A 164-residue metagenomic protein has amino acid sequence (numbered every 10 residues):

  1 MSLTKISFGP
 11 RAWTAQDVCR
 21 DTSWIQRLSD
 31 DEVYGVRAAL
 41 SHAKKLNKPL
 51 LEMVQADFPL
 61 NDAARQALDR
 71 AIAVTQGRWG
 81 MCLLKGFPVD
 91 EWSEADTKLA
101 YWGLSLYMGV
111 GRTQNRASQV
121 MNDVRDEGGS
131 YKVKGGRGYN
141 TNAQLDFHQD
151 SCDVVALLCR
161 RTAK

Functional and structural regions predicted by a protein language model:
S2-K164: Non-heme Fe(II) oxygenase catalytic core, chiefly the N-lobe of the double-stranded beta-helix
